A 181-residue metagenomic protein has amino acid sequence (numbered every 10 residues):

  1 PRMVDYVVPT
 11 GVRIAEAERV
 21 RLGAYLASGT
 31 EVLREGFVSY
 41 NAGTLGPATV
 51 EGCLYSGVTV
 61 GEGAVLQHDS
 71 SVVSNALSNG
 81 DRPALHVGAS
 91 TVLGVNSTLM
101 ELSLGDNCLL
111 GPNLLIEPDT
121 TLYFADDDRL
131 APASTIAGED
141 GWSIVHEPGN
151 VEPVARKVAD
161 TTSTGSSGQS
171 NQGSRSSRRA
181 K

Functional and structural regions predicted by a protein language model:
V4-V7, A17-R19: A mid-sequence, solvent-exposed acidic-amphipathic segment
Y6-P9, P132-S134: A generic local secondary-structure boundary/capping motif
V7, V65, A137-E139: A generic structural signal for short, non-catalytic loop/turn and secondary-structure boundary residues
P9, A15, E139-G141: Sequence-level motif detector for i,i+2 pairs with an aromatic at +2
V12, E18-V20, A24-L26, T30-V32 (+9 more regions): A structural motif detector for beta-strand N-caps
N79-A84, A89-V92, T98, L115-K181: C-terminal segments of enzyme domains that contribute to small-molecule binding surfaces
